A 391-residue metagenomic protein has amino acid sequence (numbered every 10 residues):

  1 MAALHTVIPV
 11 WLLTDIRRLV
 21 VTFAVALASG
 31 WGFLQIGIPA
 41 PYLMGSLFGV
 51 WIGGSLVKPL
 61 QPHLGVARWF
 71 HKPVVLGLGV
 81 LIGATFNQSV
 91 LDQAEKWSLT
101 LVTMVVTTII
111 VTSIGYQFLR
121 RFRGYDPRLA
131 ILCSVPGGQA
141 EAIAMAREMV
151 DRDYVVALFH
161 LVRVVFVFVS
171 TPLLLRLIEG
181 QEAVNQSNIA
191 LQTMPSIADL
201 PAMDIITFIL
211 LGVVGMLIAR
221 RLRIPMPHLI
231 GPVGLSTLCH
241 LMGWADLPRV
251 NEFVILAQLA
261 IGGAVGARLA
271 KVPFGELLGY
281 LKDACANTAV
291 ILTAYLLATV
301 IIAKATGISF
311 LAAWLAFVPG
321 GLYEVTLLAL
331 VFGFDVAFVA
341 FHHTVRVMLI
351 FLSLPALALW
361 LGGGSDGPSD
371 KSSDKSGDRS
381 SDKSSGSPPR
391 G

Functional and structural regions predicted by a protein language model:
A2-F70, V80-V90, V111, I197-P273 (+2 more regions): Structural signature of multi-pass alpha-helical membrane transport proteins
G45, G65-L78, S98-T100, G124-V135 (+4 more regions): Cytoplasmic-side transmembrane-helix entry/capping segments in multi-pass membrane proteins
R68-W69, P73-V111, R120-F122, T193 (+2 more regions): Helix-loop-helix hairpins and the membrane-proximal interhelical loops of multi-pass alpha-helical transport proteins
K72-A84, T107-T108, I131-I143, V164-S170 (+4 more regions): Small-residue-rich segments of transmembrane alpha-helices in multi-pass membrane proteins, especially helix faces
Y116-Y125, V167-N188, L222, V300-A305 (+3 more regions): Juxtamembrane and boundary regions of transmembrane helices in multi-pass small-molecule transporters and channels
F122-V162, F310-H343: Alpha-helical membrane segments and immediately flanking helix-loop junctions that form or couple to the substrate/ion
P136-A142, V156-E179, A294, L322-E324 (+1 more regions): Membrane-embedded alpha-helical segments of transport systems, primarily multispan ion/solute transporters
V164-I209, M216: Long hydrophobic alpha-helical segments that form multi-pass transmembrane helix bundles in integral membrane proteins
